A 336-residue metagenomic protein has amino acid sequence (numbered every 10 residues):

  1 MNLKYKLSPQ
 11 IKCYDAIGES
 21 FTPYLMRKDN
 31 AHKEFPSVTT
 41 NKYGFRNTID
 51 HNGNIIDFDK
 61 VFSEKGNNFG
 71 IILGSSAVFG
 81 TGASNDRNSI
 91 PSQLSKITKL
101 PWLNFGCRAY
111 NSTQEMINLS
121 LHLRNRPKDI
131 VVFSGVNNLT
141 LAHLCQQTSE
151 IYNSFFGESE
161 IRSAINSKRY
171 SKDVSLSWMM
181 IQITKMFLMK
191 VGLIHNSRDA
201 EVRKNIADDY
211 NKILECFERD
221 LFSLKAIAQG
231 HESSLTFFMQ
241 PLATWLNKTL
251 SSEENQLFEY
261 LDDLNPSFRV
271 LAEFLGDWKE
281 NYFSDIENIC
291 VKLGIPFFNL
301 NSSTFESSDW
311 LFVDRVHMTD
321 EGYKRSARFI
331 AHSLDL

Functional and structural regions predicted by a protein language model:
M1-G70, N125-R126: N-terminal secretory targeting modules
Y43-R108, T113-P127, V131, Y323: Serine-esterase "nucleophile elbow" of acetyl-processing enzymes
A77-F79, R108-S112, V136-T140, L242-W245 (+1 more regions): Solvent-exposed loop/turn segments at secondary-structure junctions within structured extracellular/periplasmic domains
I90, L94, C107, V132-F133 (+5 more regions): Catalytic cores of nucleotide-enabled group-transfer and carboxylate-activating enzymes in metabolic and assembly-line
L100-P101, R126-I130, H231-L235, L293-I295: Loop/turn elements at helix/coil->beta-strand transitions in domains of secreted/extracellular proteins
N104-R108, M239, N299-N301: Residue-level recognition of beta-strand->loop/alpha-helix junctions
N137-S284, S308: Serine-dependent acyl-ester chemistry module
F217, S284-F298, L311-L336: Histidine-centered active-site loop/cap adjacent to the catalytic His in serine esterases/O-acetyl transfer systems
